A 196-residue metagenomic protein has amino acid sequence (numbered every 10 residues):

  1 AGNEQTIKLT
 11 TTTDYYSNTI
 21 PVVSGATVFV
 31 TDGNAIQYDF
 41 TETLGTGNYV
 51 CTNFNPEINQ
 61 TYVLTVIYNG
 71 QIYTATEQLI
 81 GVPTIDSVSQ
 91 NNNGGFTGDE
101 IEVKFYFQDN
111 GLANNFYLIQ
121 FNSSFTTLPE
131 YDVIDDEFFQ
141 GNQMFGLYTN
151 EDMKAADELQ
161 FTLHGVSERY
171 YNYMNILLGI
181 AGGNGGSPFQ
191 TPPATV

Functional and structural regions predicted by a protein language model:
A1-V196: A sequence/structural signal for flexible, mid-protein segments enriched in small/helix-disrupting residues
